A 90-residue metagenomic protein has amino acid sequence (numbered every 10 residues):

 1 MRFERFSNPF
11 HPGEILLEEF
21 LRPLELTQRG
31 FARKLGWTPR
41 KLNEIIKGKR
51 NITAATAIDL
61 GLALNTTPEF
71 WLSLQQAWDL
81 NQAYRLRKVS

Functional and structural regions predicted by a protein language model:
R2-L26, F70-S73: A short, Lys/Arg-rich alpha-helix, primarily the initiator
F20-L21, K47, Q76, R85: A generic structural signal for secondary-structure junctions that act as hinges or helix/strand caps at the edges
L21, A32, G61: The alpha-helix within a helix-turn-helix
E25-E44: Short alpha-helical DNA-recognition segment
T38, K49, L64, Q75-W78: The DNA-recognition helices of helix-turn-helix-type DNA-binding domains
K49-L62: Short, basic-rich loop-to-helix N-cap that marks the start of a DNA-contacting helix
E69-S90: Short, charged recognition helix plus adjacent turn of helix-turn-helix-like nucleic-acid-binding domains
